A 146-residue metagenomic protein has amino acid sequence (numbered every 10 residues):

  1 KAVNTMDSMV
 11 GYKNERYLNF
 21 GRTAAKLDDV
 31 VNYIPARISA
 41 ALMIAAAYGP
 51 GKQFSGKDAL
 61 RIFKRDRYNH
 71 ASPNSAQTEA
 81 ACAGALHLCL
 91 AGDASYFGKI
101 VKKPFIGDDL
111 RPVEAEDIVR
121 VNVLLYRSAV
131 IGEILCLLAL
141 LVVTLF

Functional and structural regions predicted by a protein language model:
K1-F146: Hydrophobic alpha-helical transmembrane segments
